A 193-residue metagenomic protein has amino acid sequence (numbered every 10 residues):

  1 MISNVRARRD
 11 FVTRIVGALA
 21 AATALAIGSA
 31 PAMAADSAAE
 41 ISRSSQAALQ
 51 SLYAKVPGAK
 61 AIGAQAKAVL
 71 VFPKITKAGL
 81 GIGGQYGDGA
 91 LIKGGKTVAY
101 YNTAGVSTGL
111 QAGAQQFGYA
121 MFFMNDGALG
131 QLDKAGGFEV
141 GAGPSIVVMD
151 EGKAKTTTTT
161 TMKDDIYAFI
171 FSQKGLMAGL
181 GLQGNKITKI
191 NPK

Functional and structural regions predicted by a protein language model:
I2-S3: ATP-binding/phosphotransfer module of carbohydrate and carboxylate kinases, centering on a glycine-rich
R8-G17: N-terminal export leaders
A20-A22, A32: Cleavable N-terminal signal peptides
I27-A34: Sec/Tat signal peptide C-region and signal peptidase I cleavage site
A34-K193: Small-residue-enriched, tightly packed secondary-structure blocks
